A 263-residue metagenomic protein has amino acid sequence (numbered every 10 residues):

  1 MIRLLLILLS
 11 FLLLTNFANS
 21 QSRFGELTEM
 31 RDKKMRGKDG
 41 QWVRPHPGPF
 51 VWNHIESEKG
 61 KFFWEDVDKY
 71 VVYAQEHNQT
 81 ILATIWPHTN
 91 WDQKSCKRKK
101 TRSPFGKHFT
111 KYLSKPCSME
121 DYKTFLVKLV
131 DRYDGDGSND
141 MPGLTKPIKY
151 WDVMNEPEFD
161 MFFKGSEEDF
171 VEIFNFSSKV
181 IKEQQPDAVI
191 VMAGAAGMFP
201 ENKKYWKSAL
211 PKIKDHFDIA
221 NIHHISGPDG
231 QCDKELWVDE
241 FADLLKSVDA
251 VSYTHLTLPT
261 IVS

Functional and structural regions predicted by a protein language model:
L4-L12: Sec-dependent N-terminal signal peptides
N16-S20: Sec/Tat signal peptide C-region and signal peptidase I cleavage site
Q21-S138, D152, E158: N-terminal substrate-binding region of glycoside hydrolase catalytic domains
S22, D39-Q41, H77-I81, K146-K149 (+3 more regions): Short, well-ordered coil/turn segments that N-cap beta-strands
K97-F217, H224-D243: Active-site cleft segment of glycoside hydrolase catalytic domains centered on the general acid/base Glu
T254-T260: Conserved small/polar residues in nucleotide/adenosyl-binding loops
S263: Substrate-binding cleft of secreted/luminal carbohydrate-active enzymes
